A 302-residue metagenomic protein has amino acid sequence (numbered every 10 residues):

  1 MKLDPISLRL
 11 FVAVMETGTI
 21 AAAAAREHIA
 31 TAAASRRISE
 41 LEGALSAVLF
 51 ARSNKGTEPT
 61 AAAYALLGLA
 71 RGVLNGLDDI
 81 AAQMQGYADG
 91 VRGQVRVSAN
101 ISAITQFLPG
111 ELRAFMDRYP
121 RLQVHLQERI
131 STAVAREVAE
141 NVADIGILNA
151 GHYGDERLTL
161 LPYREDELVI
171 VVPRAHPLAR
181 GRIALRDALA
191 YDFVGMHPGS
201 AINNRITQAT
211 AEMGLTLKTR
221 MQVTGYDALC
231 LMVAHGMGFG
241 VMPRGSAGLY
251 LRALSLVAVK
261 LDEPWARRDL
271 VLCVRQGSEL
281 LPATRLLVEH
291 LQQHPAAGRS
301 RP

Functional and structural regions predicted by a protein language model:
S7-L8, A44-L45, L66-A88: Alpha-helical linker/hinge and terminal dimerization helices associated with HTH transcriptional regulators
V12-A33: Short helix-boundary/capping micro-motifs
E16, E42-A61: A short LG(V/I)-centered, amphipathic sequence patch enriched for acidic residue(s) preceding the LG motif
R92-G154, V223: Central regulatory/effector-binding core of bacterial HTH transcription factors
F107, V257-R301: A late-sequence structural motif
I130-A143, N149, G199-V257: Hydrophobic hinge/microswitch elements
N149, L178, L185, D192-M213 (+2 more regions): Secondary-structure junction motif
R157-F193: Flexible hinge/capping segments at coil-to-helix
